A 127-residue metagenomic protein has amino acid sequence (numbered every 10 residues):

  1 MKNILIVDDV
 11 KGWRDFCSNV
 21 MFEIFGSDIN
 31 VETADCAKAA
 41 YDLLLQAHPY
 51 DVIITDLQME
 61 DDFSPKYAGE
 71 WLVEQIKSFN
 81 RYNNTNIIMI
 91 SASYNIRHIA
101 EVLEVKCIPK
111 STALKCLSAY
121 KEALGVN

Functional and structural regions predicted by a protein language model:
M1-I4: Extreme N-terminal starter segment of soluble prokaryotic enzymes
I6-G12, T33-D35, I90-I96, E101-N127: Output/docking surface of receiver
K11-E32: Two-component/phosphorelay signaling modules centered on CheY-like receiver
S18-N19, T33-V52, D56: Acidic, metal-coordinating helix/loop segments flanking the phosphotransfer/catalytic sites of two-component signaling
G26-D28, Y82-N84, V102: Short, well-ordered coil/turn elements that cap or connect secondary structure elements
P49-D51, N80-N86: His-Asp phosphorelay/catalytic-motif detector in bacterial-type signaling
D56-D62: Active-site residues of response regulator receiver
S64-N83: Short amphipathic alpha-helix used as the core "switch/output" element in two-component signaling
